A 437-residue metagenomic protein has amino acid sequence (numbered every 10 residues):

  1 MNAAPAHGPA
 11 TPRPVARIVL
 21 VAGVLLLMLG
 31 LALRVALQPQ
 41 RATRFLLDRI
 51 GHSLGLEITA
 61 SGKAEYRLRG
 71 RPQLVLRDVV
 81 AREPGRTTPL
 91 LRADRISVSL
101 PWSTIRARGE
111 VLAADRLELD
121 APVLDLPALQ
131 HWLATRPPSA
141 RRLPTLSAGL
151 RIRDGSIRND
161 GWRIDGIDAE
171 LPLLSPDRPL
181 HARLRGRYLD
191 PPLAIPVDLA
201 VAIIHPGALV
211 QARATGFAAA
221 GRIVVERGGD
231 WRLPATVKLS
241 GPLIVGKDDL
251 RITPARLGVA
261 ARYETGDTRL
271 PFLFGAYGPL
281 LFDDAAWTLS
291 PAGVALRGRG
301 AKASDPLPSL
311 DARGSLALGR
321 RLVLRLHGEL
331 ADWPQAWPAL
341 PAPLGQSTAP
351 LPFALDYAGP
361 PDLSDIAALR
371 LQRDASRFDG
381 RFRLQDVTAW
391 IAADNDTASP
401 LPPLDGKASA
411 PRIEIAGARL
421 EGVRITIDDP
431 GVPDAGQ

Functional and structural regions predicted by a protein language model:
M1-G55: N-terminal type II signal-anchor transmembrane helix that functions as the membrane-insertion/stop-transfer segment
A42-H52, L117, A148-G155, G275-W287 (+5 more regions): N-terminal "mature head" segments of proteins
G55-G62: A short, amphipathic edge element
R67-W132, P137-R158, Q437: Flexible beta-edge/linker motif
Q73, S147-R151, D177-R183, D362-A367 (+1 more regions): Short, hydrophobic/aromatic-rich segments at coil-to-beta transitions
E118-L126, H131-D248, T253-A255, Y263-L270 (+7 more regions): Elongated, acidic membrane-bridging lipid-handling scaffolds and related periplasm/extracellular "bridge/tunnel" systems
W287-V294, G298-P308, A312-A393, T397-S399: Extended, non-transmembrane interaction/recognition domains
A393-N395, S399-E414, T426: Short acidic, Pro/Gly- and aromatic-enriched capping/linker segments at domain boundaries
